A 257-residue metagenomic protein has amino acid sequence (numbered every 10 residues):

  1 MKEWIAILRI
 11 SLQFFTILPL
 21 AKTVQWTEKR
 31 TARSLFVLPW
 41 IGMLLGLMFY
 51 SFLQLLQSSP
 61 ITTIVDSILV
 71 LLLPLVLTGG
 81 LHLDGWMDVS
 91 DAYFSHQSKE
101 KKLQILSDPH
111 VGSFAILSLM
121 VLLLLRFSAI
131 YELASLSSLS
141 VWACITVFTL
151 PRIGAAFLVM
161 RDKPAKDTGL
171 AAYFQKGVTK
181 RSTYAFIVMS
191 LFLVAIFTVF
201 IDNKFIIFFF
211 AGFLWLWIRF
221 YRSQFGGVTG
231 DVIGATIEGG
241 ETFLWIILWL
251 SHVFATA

Functional and structural regions predicted by a protein language model:
M1-W26: Membrane-proximal soluble regions of multi-pass membrane proteins
L20, L44, M48, F52-L56 (+10 more regions): Alpha-helical membrane-inserting segments
A21-Q25, L81, K101, I105 (+2 more regions): C-terminal ends of transmembrane helices
T23-R30, P60, S107, S137 (+1 more regions): Helix-boundary and loop/linker segments of multi-pass membrane transporters
T31-F49, A92-L139, A143-C144, R181-F197 (+1 more regions): Multi-pass membrane catalytic core of lipid/isoprenoid biosynthesis enzymes
F36-S90, V141-V147, N203-F225: Membrane-embedded alpha-helical segments that form the functional core of polytopic membrane enzymes, especially those
V70-V111, Y221-G240: Acidic (Asp/Glu-rich) catalytic motifs at the cytosolic membrane interface
I153-I187, F225: Solvent-exposed interhelical
